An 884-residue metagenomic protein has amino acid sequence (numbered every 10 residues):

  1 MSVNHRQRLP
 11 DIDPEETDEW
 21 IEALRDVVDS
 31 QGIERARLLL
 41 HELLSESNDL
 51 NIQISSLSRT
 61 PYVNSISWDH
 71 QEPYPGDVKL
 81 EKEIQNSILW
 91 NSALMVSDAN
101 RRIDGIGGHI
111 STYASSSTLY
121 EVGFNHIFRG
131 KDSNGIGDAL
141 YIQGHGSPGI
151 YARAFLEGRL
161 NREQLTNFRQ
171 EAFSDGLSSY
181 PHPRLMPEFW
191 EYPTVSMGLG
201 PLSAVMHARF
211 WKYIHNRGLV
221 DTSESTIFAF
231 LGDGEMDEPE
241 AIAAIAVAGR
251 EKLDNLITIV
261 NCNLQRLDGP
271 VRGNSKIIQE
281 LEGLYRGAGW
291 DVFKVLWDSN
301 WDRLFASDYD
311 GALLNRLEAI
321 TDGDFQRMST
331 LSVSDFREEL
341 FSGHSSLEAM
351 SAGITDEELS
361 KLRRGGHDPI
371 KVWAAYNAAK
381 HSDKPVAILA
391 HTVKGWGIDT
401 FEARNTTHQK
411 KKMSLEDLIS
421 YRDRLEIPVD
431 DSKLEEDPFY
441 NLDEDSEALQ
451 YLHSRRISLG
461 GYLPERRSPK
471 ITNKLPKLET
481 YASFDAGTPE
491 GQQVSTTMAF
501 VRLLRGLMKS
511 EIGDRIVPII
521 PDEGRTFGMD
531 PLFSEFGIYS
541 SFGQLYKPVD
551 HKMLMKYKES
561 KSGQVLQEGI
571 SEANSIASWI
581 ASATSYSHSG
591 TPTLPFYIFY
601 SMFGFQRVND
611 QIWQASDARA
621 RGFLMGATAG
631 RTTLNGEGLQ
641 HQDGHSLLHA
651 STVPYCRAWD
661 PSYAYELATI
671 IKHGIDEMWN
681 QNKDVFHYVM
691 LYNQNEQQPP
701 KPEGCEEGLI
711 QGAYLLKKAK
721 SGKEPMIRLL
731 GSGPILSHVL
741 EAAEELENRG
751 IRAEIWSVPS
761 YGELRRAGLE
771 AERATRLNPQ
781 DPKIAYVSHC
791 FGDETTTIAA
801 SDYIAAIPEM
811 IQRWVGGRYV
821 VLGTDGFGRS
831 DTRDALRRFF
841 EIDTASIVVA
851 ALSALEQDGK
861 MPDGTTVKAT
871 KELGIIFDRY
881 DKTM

Functional and structural regions predicted by a protein language model:
S2, P14, Q170-P193, L199 (+8 more regions): Thiamine diphosphate
S2-E157, Y421, V494-L507, I520: N-terminal amphipathic, basic-rich helices that act as targeting or association modules
R6, A23-D26, P73-E81, A99-G108 (+14 more regions): Glycine- and acidic
H70-R102, H109-E251, S275, M529-L532 (+2 more regions): Cofactor-binding active-site loop characterized by glycine-rich and histidine/acidic residues
Q71-S92, Y113, F128-K131, D138-A139 (+8 more regions): Non-catalytic terminal/interface segments that mediate subunit docking, oligomerization, and allosteric communication
I227, G232-E235, C262, T392 (+3 more regions): Active-site metal-binding loops of divalent metal-dependent hydrolases
A229-F230, T258, I519, M625 (+2 more regions): Residue-level marker for buried hydrophobic side chains located in beta-strands that build the well-ordered beta-sheet
A229-G232, M236, D610-R631, G636: A structural-propensity feature for long, helix-poor, extended segments
